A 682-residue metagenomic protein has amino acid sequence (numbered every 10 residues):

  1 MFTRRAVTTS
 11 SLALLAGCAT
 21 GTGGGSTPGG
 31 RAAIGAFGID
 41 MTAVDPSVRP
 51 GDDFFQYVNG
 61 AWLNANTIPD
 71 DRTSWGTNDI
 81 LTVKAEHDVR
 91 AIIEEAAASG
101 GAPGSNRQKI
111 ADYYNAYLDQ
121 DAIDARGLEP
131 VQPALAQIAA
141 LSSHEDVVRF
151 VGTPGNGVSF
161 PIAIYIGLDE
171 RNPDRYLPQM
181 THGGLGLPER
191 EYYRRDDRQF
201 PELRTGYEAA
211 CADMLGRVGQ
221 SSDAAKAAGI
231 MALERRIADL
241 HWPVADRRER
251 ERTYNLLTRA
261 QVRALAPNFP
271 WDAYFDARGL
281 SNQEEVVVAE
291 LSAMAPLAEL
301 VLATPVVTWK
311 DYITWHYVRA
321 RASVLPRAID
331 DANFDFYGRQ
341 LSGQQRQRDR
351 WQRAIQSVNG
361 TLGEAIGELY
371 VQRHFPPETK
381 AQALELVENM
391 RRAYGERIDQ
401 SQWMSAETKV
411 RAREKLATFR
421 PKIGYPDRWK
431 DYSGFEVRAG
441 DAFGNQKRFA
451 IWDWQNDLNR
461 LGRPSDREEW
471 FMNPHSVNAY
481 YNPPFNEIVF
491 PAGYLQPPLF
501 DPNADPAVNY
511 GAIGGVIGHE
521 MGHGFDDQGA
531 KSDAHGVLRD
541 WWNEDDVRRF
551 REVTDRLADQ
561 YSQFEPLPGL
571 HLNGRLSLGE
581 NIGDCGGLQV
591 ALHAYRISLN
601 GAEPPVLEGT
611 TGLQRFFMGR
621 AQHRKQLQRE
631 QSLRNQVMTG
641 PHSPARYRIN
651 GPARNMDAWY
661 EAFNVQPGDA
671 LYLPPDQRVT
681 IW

Functional and structural regions predicted by a protein language model:
M1-L15: N-terminal secretory signal peptides and thylakoid transit peptides that target proteins across membranes
T27-T42: Short, Gly/Pro- and small/polar-rich lid/capping loops
P28-A32, L265-N268, V287-L291, R348 (+3 more regions): Intrinsically disordered, low-complexity linker/terminal regions across diverse proteins
A32, R49-D52, Y57-Y114: Active-site-surrounding "flap" and adjacent substrate/cofactor-binding loops of secreted or lumenal enzymes, prototyped
A43-N64, Y193, D197-L215, L578 (+1 more regions): Hydrophobic/aromatic-rich, well-ordered segments within soluble, folded domains that form packed cores
D71-I93, D223-L240, N509-G515, E608 (+1 more regions): Short secondary-structure subsegments characteristic of cysteine-rich extracellular domains
E95-N389: Noncatalytic, helix-rich "gating/capping" subdomain that lines the substrate-entry/channel surface of large enzyme
